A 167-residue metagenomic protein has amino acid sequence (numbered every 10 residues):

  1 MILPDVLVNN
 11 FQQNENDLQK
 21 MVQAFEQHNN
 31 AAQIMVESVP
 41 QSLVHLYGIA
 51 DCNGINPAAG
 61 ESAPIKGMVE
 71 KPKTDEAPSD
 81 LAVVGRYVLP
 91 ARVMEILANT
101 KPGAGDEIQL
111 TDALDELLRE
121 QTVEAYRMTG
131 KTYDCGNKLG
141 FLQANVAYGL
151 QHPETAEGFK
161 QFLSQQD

Functional and structural regions predicted by a protein language model:
M1-C52, L97-T100: Conserved beta-loop-beta/alpha segment of the NTase-like Rossmann-fold superfamily that binds/positions NTPs
V39-P40, C52-K66, K71, P78-D167: Conserved alpha/beta core of the MobA/IspD/sugar-nucleotide pyrophosphorylase nucleotidyltransferase superfamily
